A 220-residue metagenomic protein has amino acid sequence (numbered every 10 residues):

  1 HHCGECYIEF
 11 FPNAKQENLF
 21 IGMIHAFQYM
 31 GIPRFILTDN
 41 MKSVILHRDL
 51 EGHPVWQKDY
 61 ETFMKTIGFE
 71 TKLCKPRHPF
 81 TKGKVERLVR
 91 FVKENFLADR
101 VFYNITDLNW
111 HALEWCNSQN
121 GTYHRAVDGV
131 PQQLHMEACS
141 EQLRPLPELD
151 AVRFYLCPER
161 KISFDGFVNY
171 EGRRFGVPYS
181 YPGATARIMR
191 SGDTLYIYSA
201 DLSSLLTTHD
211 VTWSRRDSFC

Functional and structural regions predicted by a protein language model:
C6-N13, L46-E51: The substrate-binding groove and active-site-proximal loops of carbohydrate-active enzymes, especially glycoside
I8-F35, T212-F219: Active-site beta-loop-alpha junctions of metal-dependent nucleic acid enzymes, especially the RNase H-like/DDE
I32-G52: Acidic/histidine-rich, metal-coordinating catalytic segments
T38-D39, L50-E51, T71-K93, L108: RNase H-like two-metal-ion nuclease catalytic core shared by retroviral integrases and related mobile-element nucleases
H53-T71: Two-metal-ion acidic nuclease core segments, chiefly of the RNase H-like superfamily
V89-M189: Active-site-proximal acidic segments at structured loop/helix or strand boundaries that coordinate catalytic metals
G192-C220: C-terminal, non-catalytic macromolecule-binding modules
